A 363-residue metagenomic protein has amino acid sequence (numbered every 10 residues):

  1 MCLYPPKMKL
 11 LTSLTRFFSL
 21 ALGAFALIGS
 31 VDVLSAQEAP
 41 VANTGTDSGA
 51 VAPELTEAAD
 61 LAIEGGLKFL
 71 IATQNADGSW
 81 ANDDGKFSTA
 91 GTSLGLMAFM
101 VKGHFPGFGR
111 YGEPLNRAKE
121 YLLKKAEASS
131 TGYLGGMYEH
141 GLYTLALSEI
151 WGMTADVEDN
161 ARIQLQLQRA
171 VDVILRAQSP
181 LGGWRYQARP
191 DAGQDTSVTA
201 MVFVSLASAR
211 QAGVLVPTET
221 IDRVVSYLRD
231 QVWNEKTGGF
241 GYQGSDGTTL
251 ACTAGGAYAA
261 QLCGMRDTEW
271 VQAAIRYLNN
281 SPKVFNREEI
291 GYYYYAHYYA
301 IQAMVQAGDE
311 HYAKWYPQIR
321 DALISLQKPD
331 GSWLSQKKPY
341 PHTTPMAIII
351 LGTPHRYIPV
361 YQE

Functional and structural regions predicted by a protein language model:
M1-T15: N-terminal secretory signal peptides that target proteins for export/translocation
F17-D32: Bacterial N-terminal signal peptides
Q37-G65, S79-P114, E127-D222, D230-Q318 (+1 more regions): An alpha-helical repeat/solenoid feature that recognizes helix-turn-helix modules
K119-A126: Surface-exposed loop and membrane-interface regions of Gram-negative outer-membrane beta-barrel proteins
Y227: Active-site neighborhood of glycoside hydrolase catalytic domains
I324-K328: Predominantly the C-terminal beta-signal and adjacent terminal strand-loop region of outer-membrane beta-barrel
